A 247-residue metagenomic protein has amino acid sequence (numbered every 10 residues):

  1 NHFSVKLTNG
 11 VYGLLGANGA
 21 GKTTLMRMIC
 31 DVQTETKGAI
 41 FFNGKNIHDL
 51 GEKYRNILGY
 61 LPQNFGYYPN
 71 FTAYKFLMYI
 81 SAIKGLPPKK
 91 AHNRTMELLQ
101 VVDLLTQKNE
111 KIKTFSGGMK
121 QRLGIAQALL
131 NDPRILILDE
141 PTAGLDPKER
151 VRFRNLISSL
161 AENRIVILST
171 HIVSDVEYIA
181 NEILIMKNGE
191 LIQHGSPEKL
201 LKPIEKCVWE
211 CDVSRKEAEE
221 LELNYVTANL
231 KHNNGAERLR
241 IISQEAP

Functional and structural regions predicted by a protein language model:
A17-G21: Walker A (P-loop) phosphate-binding loop of ABC-type ATPase nucleotide-binding domains
C30: Helix-to-loop junction immediately C-terminal to a conserved catalytic motif
G38-D49, K53-Y54: Conserved ABC transporter NBD signature motif
M78, A82, K89-Q107: Conserved ABC ATPase "signature" region
K111-F115: Conserved ABC ATPase signature
L136-D139: Catalytic Walker B motif of ABC-type/P-loop ATPase nucleotide-binding domains
F153-I241: ABC transporter nucleotide-binding domain
